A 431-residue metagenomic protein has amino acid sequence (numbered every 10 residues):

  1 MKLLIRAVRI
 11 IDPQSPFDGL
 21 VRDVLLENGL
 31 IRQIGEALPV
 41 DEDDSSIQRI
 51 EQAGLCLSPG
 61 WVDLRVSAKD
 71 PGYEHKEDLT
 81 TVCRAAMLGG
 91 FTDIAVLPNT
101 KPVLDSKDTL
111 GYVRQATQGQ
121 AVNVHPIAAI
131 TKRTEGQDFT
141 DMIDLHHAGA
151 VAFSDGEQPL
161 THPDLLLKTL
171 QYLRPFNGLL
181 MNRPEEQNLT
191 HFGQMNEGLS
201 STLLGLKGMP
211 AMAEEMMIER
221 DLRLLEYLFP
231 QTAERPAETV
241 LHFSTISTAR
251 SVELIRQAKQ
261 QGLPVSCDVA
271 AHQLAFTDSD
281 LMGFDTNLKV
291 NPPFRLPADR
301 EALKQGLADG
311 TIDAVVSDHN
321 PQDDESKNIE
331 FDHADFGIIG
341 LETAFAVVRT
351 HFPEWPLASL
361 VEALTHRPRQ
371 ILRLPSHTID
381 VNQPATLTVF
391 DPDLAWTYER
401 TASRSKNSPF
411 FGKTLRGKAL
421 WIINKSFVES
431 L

Functional and structural regions predicted by a protein language model:
M1-D43: N-terminal metal-binding scaffold of metallo-dependent hydrolase/deaminase domains
V8, G29, G54, R65 (+14 more regions): Divalent metal-coordination and catalytic microenvironments
P39-L57: Active-site metal-binding motif and surrounding structural segment of the metallo-beta-lactamase
L55-T117: Metal-associated gating/positioning segment near the N- to mid-region
Q115-I130: A glycine-rich helix N-cap at a beta->alpha junction
T140-V315: Histidine/acidic residue-rich metal-binding segments in metalloenzymes
L203-E238, N287, A308-D309, A314-V315 (+1 more regions): His/Asp/Glu-enriched, well-ordered alpha-helical/loop segment that forms or immediately abuts the divalent-metal
H333, P384-L431: C-terminal cap of metal-dependent C-N hydrolases
